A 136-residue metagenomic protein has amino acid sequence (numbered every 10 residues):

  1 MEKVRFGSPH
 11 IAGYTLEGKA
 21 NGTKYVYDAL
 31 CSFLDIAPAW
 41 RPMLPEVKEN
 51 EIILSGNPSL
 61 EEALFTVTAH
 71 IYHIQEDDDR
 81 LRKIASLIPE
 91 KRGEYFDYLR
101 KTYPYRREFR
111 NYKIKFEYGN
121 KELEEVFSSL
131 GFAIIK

Functional and structural regions predicted by a protein language model:
M1-G7, L30: Rossmann-fold NAD(P)-binding glycine/threonine-rich loop
P9-T15: Glycine-rich phosphate/pyrophosphate-binding beta-alpha loops
G18-K136: NAD(P)-dependent dehydrogenase/reductase Rossmann-like domain
